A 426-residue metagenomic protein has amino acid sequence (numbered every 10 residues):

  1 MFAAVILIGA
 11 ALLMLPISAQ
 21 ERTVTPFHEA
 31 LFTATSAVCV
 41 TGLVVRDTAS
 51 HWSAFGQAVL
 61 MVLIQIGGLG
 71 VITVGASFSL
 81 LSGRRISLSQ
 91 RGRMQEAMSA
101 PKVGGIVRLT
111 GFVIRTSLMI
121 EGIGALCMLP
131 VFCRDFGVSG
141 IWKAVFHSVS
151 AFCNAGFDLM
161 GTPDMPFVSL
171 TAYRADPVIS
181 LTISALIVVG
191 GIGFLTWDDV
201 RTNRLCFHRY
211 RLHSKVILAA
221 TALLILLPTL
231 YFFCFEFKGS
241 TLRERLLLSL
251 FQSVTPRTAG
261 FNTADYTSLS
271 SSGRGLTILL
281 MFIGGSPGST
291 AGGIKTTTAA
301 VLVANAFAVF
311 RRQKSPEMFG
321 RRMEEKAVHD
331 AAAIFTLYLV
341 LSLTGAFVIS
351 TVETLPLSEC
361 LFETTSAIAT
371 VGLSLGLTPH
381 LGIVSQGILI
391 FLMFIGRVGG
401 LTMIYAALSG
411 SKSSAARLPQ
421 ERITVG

Functional and structural regions predicted by a protein language model:
M1-G426: Membrane-proximal intracellular helices of multi-pass ion channels
